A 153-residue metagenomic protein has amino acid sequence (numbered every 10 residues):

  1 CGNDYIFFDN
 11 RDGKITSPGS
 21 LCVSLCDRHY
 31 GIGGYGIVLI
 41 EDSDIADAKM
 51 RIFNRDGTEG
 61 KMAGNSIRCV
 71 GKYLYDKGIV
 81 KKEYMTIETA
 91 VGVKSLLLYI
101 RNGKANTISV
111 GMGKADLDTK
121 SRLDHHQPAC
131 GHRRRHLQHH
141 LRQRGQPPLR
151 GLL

Functional and structural regions predicted by a protein language model:
C1-K104, R150-L153: A glycine-rich beta-to-alpha transition motif near the start of alpha/beta enzyme domains, typified by
T89-L152: ATP-dependent small-molecule kinase catalytic core of the GHMP/sugar-kinase superfamily and closely related
